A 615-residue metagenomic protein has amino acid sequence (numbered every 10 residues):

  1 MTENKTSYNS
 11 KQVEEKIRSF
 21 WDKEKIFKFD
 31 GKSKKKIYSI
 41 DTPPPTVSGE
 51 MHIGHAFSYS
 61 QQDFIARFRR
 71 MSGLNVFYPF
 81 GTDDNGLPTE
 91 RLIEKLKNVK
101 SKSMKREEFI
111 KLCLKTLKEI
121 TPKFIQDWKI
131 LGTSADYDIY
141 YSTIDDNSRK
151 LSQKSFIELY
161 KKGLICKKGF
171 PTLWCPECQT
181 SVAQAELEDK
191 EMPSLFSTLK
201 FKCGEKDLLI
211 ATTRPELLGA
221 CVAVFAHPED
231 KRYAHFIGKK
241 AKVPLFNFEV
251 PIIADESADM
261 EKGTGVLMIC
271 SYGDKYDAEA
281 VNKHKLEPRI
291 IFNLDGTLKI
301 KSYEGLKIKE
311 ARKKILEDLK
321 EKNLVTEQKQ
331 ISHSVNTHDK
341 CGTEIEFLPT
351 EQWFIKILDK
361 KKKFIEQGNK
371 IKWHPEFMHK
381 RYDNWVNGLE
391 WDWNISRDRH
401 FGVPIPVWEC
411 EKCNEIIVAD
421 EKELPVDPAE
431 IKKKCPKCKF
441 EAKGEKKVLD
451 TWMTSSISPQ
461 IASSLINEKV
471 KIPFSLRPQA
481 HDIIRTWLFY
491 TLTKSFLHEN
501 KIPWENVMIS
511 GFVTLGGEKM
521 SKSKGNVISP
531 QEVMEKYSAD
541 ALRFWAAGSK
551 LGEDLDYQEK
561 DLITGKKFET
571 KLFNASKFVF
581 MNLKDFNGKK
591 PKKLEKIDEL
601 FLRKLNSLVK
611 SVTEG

Functional and structural regions predicted by a protein language model:
M1-E229, F248-E249, I253, C270-K283 (+8 more regions): N-terminal, positively charged nucleic-acid-binding surface of large information/translation enzymes
M1-N4, P43-M51, R106-I110, A135-S142 (+8 more regions): Glycine- and acidic
N4-Y8, L87, K95-V99, E119 (+8 more regions): Long, charged, mostly alpha-helical binding arms that flank functional sites
W21, N147-K162, G169-P171, C175-C178 (+3 more regions): Gly/Pro-rich turn-and-neighbor structural signature
D30-K36, K105, I130-T143, L164-C175 (+9 more regions): Short coil/turn segments at secondary-structure boundaries
G31-K36, L96-M104, C203-D207, A234-H235 (+4 more regions): Short, glycine- and charge-enriched coil/turn segments that flank and shape catalytic ligand pockets
G54-R67, L74, T82-D83, S148-L151 (+5 more regions): Structured ligand/cofactor/substrate-binding pocket environments in proteins
C113, L117, T121, S152 (+6 more regions): Short amphipathic alpha-helical coiled-coil/interface segments
